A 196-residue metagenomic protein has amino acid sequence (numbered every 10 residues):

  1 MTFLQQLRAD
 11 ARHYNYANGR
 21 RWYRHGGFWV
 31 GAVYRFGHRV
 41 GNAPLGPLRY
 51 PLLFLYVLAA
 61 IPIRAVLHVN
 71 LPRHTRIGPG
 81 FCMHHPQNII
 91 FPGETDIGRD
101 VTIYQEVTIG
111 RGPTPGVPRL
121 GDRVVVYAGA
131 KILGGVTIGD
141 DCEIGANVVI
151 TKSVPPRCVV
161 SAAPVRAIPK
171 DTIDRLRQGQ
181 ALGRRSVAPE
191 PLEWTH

Functional and structural regions predicted by a protein language model:
M1-L67, I173-H196: Terminal amphipathic alpha-helical/low-complexity segments used for targeting or macromolecular assembly
A65-I168: Structural signal for interior beta-strand "rungs" in well-ordered beta-sheet cores of soluble enzyme domains
